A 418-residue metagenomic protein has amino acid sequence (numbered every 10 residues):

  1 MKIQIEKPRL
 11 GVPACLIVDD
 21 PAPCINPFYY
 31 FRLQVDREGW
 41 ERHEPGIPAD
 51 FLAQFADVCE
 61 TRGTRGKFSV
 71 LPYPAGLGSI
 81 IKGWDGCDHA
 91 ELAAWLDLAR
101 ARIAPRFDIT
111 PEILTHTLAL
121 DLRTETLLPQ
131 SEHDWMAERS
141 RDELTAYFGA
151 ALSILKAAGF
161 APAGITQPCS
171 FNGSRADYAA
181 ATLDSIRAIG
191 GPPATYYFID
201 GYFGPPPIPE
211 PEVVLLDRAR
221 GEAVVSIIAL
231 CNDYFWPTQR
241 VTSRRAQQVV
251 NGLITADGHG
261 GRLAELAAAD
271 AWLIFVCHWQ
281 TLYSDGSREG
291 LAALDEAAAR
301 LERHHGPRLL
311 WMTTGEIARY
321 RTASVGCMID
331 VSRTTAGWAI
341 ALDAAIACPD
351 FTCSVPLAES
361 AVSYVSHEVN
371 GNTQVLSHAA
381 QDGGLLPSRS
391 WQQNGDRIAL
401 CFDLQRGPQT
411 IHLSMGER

Functional and structural regions predicted by a protein language model:
M1-F107, Y147-N172, I274-F275: Active-site beta->alpha N-cap acidic-glycine motif
M1-P8, C15, P21, P27 (+7 more regions): Active-site-adjacent pocket scaffolds in enzyme catalytic domains
E6, R187-L215, T255-A345: C-terminal domain-boundary segment and adjacent tail
D19, E112, T313: Conserved, mostly hydrophobic/aromatic
H43-D50, Y73-A94, R141-T145, T166-Y178 (+4 more regions): Acidic-and-aromatic substrate-binding clefts and catalytic sites of carbohydrate-active enzymes
E112, H116, H278: Histidine-centered divalent metal-coordination motifs
T115-R141: Short, flexible helix-coil linker/hinge segments at the edges of structured domains or between repeats
V325-R418: C-terminal beta-sandwich/jelly-roll accessory domains of carbohydrate-active enzymes
